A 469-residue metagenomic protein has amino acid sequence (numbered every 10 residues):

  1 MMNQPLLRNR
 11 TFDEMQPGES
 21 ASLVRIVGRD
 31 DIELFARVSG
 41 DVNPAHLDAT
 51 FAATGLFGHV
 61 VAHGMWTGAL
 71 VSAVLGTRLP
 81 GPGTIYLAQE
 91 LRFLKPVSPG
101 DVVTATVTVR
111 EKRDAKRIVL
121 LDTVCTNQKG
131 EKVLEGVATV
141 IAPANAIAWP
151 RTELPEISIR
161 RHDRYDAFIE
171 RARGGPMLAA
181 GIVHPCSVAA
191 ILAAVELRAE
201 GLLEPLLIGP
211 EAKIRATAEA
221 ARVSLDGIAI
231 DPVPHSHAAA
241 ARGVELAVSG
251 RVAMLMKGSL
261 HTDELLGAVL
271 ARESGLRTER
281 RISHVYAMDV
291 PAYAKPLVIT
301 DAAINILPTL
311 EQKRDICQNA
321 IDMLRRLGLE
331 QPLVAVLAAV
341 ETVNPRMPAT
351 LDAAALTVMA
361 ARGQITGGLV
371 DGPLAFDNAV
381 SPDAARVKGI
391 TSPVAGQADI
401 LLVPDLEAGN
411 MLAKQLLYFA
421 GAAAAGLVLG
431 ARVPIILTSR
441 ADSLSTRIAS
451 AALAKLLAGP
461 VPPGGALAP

Functional and structural regions predicted by a protein language model:
M2-A62: Catalytic strand-loop segment that frames the active site of acyl-thioester-processing enzymes
N3-P17, S98-I159: HotDog/MaoC-like acyl-thioester-processing domains
P17-E19, L23, D31, I85-Q89 (+2 more regions): A generic structural signal for short beta-strands and their flanking turns/coil linkers
G18, F35, G64, V71 (+7 more regions): Buried hydrophobic positions in well-ordered alpha/beta secondary-structure cores of metabolic enzymes
D31, G64-T67, T446: Catalytic-loop motifs flanking and including active-site residues across diverse enzymes
A53-A62, W66-T106: Hydrophobic beta-strand-centered segment that forms part of the acyl-chain substrate-binding groove
A73, F93-K95, V109-E111, N127 (+1 more regions): A residue-level detector for short acidic-glycine micro-motifs
S158-L206, P210-V394, I400-V403, A408-P469: Anion-binding alpha/beta catalytic cores of soluble intermediary-metabolism enzymes, centered on
